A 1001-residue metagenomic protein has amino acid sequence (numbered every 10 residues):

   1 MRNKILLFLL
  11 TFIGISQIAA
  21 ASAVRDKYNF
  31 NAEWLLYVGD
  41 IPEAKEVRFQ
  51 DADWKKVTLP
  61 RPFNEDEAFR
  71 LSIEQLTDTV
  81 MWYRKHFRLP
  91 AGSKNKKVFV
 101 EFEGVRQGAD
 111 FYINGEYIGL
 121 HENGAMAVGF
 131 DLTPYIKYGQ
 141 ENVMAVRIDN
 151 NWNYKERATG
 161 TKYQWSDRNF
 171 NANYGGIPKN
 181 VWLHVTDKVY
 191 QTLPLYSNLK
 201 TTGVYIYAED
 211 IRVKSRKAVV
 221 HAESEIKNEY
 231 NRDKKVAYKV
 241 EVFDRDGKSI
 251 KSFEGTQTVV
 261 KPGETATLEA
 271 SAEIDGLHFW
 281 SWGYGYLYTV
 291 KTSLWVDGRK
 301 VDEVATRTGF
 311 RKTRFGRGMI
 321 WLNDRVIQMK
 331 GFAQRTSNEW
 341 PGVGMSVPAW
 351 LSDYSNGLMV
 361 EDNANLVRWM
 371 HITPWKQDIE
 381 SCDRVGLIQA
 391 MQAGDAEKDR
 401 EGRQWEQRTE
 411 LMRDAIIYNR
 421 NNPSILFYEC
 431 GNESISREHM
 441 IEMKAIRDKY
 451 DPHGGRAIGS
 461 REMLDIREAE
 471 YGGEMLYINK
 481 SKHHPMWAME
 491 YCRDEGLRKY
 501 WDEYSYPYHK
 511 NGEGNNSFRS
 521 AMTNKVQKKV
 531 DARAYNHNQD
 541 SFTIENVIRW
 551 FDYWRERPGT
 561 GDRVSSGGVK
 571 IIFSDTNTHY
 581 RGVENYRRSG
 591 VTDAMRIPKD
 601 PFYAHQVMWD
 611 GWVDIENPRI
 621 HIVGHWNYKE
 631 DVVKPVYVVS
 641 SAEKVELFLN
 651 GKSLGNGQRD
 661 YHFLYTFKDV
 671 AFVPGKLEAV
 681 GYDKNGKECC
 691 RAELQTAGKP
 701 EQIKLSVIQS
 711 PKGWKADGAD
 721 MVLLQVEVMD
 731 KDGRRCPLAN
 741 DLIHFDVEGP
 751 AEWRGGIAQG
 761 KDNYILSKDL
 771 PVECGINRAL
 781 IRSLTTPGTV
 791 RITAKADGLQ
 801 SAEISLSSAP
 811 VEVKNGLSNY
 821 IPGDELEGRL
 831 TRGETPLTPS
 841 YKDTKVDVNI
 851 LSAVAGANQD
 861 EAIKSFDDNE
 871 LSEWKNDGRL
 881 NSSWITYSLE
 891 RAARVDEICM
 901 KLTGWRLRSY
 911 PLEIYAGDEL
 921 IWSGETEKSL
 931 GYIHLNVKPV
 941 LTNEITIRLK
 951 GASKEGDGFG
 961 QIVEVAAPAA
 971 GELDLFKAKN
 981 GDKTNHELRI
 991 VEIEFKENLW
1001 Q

Functional and structural regions predicted by a protein language model:
S22-E103, A158-N169, Y174-I177, V185-V204 (+4 more regions): Extended carbohydrate-recognition surfaces in non-catalytic/accessory domains of CAZymes and lectin-like proteins
Y28, D40, D78-S197, I388-A390 (+5 more regions): Accessory beta-strand-rich segments of carbohydrate-active enzymes
D51, K55-P60, I113, E825-V895 (+3 more regions): Disordered, acidic Ser/Thr/Pro-rich linker "stalks" and the adjacent N-terminal cap of the next globular domain
R61-L89, S93-E101, R106-N114, G119-E122 (+8 more regions): Active-site-adjacent substrate/metal-binding segments within catalytic domains of carbohydrate-active enzymes
I118, Y138, V143-V185, F279-K291 (+4 more regions): Glycine/proline-rich low-complexity spacer/linker segments in large multi-domain proteins
S215-T258, K634-S653, K676-G681, N740-I743 (+1 more regions): Beta-strand-rich binding/interaction modules
A222-I226, S293, V636-V639, V680 (+5 more regions): Beta-strand-rich structural segments
G298, D353-P601, H605-M608, D614-K629 (+1 more regions): Substrate-binding/catalytic cleft of secreted carbohydrate-active enzymes, primarily glycoside hydrolases
